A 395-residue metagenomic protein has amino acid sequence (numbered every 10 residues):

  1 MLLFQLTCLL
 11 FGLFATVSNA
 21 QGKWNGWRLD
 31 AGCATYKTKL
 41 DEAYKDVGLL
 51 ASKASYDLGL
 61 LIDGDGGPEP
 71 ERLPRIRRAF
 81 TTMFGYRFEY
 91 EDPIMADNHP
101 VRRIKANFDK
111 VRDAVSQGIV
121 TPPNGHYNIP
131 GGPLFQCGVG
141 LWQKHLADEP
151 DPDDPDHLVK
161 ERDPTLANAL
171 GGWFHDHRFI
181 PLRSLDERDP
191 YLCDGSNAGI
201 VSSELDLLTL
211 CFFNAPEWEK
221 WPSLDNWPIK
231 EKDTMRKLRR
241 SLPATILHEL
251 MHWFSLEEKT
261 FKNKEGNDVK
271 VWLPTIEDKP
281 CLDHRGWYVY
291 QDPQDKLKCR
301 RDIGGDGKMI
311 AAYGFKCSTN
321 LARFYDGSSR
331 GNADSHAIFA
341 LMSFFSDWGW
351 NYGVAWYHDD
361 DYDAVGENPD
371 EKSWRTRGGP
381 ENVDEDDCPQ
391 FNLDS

Functional and structural regions predicted by a protein language model:
M1-Q21: Fungal secretory targeting signals
T16-R240, W253-S395: Predominantly extracellular/secreted Zn2+-dependent metalloproteases
I246, L250-F254: Active-site His/Glu-centered metal-binding helix of metallohydrolases
